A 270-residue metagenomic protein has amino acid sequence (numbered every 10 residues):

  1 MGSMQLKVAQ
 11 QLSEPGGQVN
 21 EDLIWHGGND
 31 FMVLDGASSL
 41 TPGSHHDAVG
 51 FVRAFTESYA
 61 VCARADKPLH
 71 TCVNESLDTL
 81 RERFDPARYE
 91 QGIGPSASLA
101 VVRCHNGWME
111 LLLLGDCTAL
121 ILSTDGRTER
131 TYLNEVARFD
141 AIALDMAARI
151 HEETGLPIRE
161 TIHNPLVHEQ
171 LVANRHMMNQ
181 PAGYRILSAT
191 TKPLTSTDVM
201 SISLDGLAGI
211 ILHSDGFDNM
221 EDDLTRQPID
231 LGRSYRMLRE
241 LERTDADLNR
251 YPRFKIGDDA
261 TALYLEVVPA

Functional and structural regions predicted by a protein language model:
M1-A270: PP2C/PPM-type serine/threonine phosphatase catalytic domain
